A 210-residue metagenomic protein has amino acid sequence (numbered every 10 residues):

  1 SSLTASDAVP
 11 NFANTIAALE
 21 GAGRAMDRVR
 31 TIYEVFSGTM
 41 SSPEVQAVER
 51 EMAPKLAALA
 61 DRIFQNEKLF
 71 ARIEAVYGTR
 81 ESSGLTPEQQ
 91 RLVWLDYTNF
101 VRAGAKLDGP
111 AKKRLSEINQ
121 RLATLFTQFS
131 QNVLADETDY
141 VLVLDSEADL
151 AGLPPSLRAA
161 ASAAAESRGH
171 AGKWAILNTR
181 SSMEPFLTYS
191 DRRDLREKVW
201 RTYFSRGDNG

Functional and structural regions predicted by a protein language model:
S1-G210: Zn2+-dependent metallopeptidase catalytic domains
